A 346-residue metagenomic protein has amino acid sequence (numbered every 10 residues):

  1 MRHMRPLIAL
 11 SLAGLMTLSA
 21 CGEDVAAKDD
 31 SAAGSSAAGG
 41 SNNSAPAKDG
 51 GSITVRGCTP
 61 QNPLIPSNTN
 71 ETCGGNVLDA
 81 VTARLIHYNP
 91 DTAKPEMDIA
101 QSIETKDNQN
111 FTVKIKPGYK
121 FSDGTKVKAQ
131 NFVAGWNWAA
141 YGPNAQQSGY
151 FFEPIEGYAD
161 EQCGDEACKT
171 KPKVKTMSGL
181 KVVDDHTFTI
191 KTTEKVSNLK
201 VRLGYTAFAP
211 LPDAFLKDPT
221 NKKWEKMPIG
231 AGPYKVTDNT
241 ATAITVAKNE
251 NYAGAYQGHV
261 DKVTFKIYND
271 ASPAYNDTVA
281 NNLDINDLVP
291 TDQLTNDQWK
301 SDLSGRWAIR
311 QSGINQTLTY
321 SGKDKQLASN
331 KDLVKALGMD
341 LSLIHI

Functional and structural regions predicted by a protein language model:
M1-V25: Secretory targeting and sorting signals
C21-S35: Bacterial lipoprotein signal-peptidase II cleavage site
R56-D107, I229: N-terminal lobe/hinge region of extracytoplasmic solute-binding protein
Q101-F151, T189, A280, L327: Aromatic- and charge-enriched surface segment that lines or borders ligand/interaction sites
E104, A140, N144-D213: Surface-exposed binding/hinge segments that line and control ligand-binding clefts or catalytic entry sites
K128-N137, D185-K191, G232-P233, V260-K262 (+2 more regions): Alpha-helical secondary-structure segments
H186, T192-Q257, K262: Gly/Pro-rich hinge or "lid" segments in bacterial periplasmic/extracellular proteins
T237-A247, T264-A328, A336: Extracellular/periplasmic solute-recognition and catalytic clefts
